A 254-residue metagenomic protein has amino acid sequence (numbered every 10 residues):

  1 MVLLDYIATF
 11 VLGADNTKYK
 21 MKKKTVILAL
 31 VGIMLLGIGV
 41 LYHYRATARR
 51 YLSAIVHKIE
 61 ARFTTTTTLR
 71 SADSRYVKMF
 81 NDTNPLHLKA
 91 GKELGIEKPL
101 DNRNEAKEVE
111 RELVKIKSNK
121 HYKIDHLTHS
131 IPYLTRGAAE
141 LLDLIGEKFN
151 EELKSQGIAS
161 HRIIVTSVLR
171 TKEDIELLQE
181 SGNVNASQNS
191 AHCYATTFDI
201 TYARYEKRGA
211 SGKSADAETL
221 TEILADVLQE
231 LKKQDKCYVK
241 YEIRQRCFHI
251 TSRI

Functional and structural regions predicted by a protein language model:
D5-L12, N16-T17: Short, positively charged and aromatic/hydrophobic N-terminal segments
K18-M34: N-terminal Sec-pathway targeting helices
G37-K154, I243, T251-I254: Extracytoplasmic cell-surface/polysaccharide-interacting catalytic and binding patches
H43-Y44, N189-I254: Catalytic cores and adjacent binding grooves of peptidoglycan-active enzymes
L134-L141, I145, A159, D174 (+1 more regions): Stable alpha-helical elements in mature extracytoplasmic
G146-Q156, G182, L228-D235, I254: Sec/Tat-exported extracytoplasmic proteins
I158-I175: Acidic helix-start/capping segments at beta-turn-to-alpha-helix junctions
K172-Q188: Charged, often glycine-rich, active-site loop that binds/positions anionic groups
